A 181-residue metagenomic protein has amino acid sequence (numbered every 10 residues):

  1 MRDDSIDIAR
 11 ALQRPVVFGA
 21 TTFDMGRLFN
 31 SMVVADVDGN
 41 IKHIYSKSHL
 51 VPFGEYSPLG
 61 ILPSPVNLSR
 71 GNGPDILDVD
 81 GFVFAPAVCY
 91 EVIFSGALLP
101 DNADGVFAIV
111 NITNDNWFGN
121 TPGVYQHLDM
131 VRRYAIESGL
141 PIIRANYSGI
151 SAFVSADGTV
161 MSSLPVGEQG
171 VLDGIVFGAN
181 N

Functional and structural regions predicted by a protein language model:
M1-N181: Enzyme catalytic cores with a strong preference for nitrogen-chemistry domains
